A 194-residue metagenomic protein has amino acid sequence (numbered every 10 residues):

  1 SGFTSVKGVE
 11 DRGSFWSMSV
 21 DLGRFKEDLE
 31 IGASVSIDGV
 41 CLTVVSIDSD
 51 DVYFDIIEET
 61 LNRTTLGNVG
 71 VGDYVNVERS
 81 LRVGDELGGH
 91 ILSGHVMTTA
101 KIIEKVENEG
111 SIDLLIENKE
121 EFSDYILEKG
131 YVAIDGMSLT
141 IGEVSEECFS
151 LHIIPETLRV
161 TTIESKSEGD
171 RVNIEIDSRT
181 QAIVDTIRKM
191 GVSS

Functional and structural regions predicted by a protein language model:
S1-S194: Conserved loop->alpha-helix
